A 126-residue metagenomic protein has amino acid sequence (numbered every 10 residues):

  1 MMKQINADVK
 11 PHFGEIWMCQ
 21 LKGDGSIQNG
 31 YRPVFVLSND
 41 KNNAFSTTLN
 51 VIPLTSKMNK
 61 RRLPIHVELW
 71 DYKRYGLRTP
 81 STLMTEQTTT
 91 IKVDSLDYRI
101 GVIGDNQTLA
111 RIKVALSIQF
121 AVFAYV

Functional and structural regions predicted by a protein language model:
M2-K3, V9, Y72-V126: C-terminal terminal-subdomain/extension
D8-P11, N42: Short, surface-exposed loop and linker segments with low hydrophobicity and enrichment for Pro/Ser/Thr
K22-S26: Short, charged beta-turn/beta-strand-edge "cap" motif at the junction between a beta-strand and an adjacent loop
I27-Y31, V36-D71: Compact nucleic-acid interaction/catalytic patches
